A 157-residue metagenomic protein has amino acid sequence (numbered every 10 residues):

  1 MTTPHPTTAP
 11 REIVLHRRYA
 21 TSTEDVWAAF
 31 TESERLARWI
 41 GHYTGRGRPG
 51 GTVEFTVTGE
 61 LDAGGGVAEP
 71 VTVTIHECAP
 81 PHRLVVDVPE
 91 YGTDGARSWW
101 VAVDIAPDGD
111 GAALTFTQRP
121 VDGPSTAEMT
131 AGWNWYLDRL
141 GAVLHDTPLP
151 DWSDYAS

Functional and structural regions predicted by a protein language model:
T2-P4, T8, D108-S157: Terminal "cap-and-tail" regions of soluble proteins that handle hydrophobic small molecules
V14-L15, T21, D25, S33-T74 (+2 more regions): Short beta-edge strand/loop motif at the mouth of beta-sheet-based domains
R17, Y43, P70-E77, P89-E90 (+1 more regions): Hydrophobic/aromatic beta-strand elements that line small-molecule binding cavities or substrate pockets in beta-rich
T23-E24, H76-H82, I105-A113: A short, structured loop/turn motif at beta-sheet edges
E34, L61, G92-D94, P120-D122: Short, surface-exposed beta-strand-loop junctions and turns on beta-sheet-rich folds
V57, V88, F116-Q118: Residue-level recognition of conserved beta-strand positions in structured domain cores
H82-P89: Short, solvent-exposed secondary-structure boundary/capping segments
